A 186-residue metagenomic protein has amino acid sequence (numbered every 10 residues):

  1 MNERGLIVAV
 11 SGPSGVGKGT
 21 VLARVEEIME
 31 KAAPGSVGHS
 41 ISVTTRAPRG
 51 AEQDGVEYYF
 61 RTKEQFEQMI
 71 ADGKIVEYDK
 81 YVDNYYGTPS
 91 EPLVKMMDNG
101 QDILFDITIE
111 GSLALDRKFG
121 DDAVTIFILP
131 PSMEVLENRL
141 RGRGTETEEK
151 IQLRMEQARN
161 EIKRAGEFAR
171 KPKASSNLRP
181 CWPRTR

Functional and structural regions predicted by a protein language model:
V10: Hydrophobic anchor at the beta1->P-loop junction of P-loop NTPases
P13: P-loop (Walker A) phosphate-binding loop of NTP-binding proteins
V16: ATP-binding Walker
G19: Walker A/P-loop
E27-D72: N-terminal phosphate/diphosphate-binding loop that engages ATP/GTP or pyrophosphate donors across diverse enzyme folds
E67-K74, T88-G144: ATP-dependent NMP and nucleoside kinases share a basic, alpha-helical "lid"
T145-E146, N160-R186: NTP-dependent small-molecule kinase module
